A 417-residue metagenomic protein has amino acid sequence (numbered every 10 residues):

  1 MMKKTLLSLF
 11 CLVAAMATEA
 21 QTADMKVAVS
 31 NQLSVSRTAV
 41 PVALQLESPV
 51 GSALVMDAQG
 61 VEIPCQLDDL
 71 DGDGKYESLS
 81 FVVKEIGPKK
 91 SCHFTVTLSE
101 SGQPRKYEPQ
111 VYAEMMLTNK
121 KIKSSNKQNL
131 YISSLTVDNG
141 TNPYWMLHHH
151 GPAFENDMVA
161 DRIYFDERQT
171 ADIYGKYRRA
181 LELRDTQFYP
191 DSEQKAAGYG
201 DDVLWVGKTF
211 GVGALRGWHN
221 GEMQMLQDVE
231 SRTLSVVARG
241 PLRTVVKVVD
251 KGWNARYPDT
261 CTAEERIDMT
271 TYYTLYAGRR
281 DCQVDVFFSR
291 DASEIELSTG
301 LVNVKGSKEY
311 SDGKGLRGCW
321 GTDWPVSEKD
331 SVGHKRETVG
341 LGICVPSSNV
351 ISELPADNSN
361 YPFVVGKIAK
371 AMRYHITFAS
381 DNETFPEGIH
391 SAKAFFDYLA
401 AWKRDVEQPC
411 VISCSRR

Functional and structural regions predicted by a protein language model:
M1-T5: Positively charged n-region of N-terminal signal peptides that target proteins for export
F10-E19: Hydrophobic h-region of N-terminal signal peptides that target proteins for export in Gram-negative bacteria
Q21-N126, Y131-S133, V137-N142, H149: Alpha-mannosidase-like glycoside hydrolase catalytic domains involved in N-glycan trimming, generalizing to other
L54-S80, P258-E264, K305-W324, C344-V350: Solvent-exposed beta-strand/loop surfaces of large extracellular or lumenal domains
D69-I86, L341-R417: Beta-strand-rich recognition/accessory modules
T95, E100-Q227: Solvent-exposed N-terminal domain segments of exported/luminal and surface proteins
Q194-A277: Extended, loop-rich substrate-binding clefts of extracytoplasmic carbohydrate-active enzymes
M269-L275, R280-G313: Acidic (Asp/Glu-rich), glycine- and aromatic
